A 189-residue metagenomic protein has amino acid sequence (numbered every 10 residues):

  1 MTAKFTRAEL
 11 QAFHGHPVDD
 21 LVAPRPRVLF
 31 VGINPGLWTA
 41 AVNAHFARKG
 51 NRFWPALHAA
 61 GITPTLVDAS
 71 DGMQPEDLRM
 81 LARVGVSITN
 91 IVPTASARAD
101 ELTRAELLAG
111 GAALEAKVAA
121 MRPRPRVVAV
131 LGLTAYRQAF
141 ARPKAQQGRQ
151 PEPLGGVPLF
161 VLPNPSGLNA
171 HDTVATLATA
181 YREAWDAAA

Functional and structural regions predicted by a protein language model:
M1-D19, A23-P24, R48-K49, A56 (+2 more regions): C-terminal capping/extension of enzyme domains
P17-V22, D71-A82, A116-V118: Short amphipathic alpha-helices and their capping/turn segments at secondary-structure boundaries
A23-I33: Short, hydrophobic/glycine-enriched beta-strand segments
P26, P123-R126, V157: A short helix->loop->beta-strand "cap" motif at the edges of active sites that frequently abuts
N34-W38, P93-S96, L133-Y136, P165-L168: Short, solvent-exposed loop/turn segments at secondary-structure junctions
T39-A105: Short, surface-exposed acidic-centric catalytic microdomains
R83-R142: Internal catalytic-core helix/loop-beta-alpha segment that presents or stabilizes conserved functional determinants
